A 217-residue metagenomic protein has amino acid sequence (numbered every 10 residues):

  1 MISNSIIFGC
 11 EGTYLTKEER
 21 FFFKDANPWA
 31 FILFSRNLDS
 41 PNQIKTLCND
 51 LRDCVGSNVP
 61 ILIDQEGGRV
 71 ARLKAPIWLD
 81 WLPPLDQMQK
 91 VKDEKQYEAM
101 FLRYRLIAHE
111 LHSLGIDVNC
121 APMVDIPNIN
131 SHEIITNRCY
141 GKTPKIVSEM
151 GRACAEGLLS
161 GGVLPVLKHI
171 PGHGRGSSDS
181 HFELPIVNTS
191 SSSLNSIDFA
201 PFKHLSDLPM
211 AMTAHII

Functional and structural regions predicted by a protein language model:
M1-L15, C154: Boundary/entry segment of secreted carbohydrate-active catalytic domains
I2-N4, N27-W29, G56-V59, I116-D117 (+2 more regions): Short, well-ordered coil/turn segments that N-cap beta-strands
I7, I32, N119-C120, V166 (+1 more regions): Conserved beta-strand positions in the central sheet of alpha/beta enzyme cores
E11-D25, A99-E110, N195-P201: Short, acidic/polar
F21, K45-D53, L106-H109, K145-S160 (+2 more regions): Alpha-helical scaffolding segments of alpha/beta enzyme cores, especially the outer helices of TIM-barrel or partial
F21, M210-I217: A structural signal for the main folded, soluble domain(s) of proteins
N27-C48, C54-V147, R175-V187, I216-I217: Enzymes and membrane/adaptor proteins characterized by extended Gly/Ser/Thr/Asp/Glu-rich, aromatic-dotted
M150-P171, S177-S180, S190-M210: Phosphate/pyrophosphate-binding betaalpha-module
